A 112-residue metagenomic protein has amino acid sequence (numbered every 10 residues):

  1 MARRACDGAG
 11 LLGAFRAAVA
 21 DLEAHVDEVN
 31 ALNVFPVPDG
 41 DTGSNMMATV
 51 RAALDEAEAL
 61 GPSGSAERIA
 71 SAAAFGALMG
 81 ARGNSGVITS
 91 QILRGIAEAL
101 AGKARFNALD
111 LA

Functional and structural regions predicted by a protein language model:
M1-A112: N-terminal loops that bind phosphate or other acidic moieties and the adjacent beta-alpha structural core
